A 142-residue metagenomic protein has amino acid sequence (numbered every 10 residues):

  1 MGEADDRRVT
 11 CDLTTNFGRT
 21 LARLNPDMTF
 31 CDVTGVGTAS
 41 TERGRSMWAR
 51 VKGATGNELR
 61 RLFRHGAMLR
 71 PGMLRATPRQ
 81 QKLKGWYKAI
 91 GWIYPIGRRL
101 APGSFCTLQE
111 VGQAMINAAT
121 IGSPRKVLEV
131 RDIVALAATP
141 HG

Functional and structural regions predicted by a protein language model:
M1, V36-S40: A short, flexible beta-alpha/helix-coil linker loop
M1-N16, T20-A22: NAD(P)H-binding glycine-rich loop region in Rossmannoid oxidoreductase-like domains and their noncatalytic homologs
L13, L21, D32-G35, M47 (+2 more regions): Conserved short hydrophobic patches within well-ordered secondary structure
A22-R23, T120: Residue-level signal for alpha-helix termini/capping positions
L24-M28, R64: A short helix->loop->beta-strand "cap" motif at the edges of active sites that frequently abuts
F30-G37, L69-P71: SDR active-site strand-loop-helix element
S40-H141: Oxidoreductase cofactor-interface core, primarily capturing Rossmann-like NAD(P)-dependent enzymes
